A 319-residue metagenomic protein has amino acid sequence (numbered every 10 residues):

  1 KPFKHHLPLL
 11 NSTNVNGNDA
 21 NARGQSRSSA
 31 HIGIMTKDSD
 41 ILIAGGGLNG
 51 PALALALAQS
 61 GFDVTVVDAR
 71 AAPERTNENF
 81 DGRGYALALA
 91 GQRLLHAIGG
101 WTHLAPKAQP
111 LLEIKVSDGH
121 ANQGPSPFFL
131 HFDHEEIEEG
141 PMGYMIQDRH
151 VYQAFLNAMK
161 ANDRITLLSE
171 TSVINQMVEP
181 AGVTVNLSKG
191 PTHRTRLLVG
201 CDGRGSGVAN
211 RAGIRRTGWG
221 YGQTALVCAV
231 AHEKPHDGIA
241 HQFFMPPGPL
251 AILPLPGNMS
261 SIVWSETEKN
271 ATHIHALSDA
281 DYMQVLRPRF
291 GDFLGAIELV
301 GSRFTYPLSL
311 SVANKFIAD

Functional and structural regions predicted by a protein language model:
P2-H6, R27: Hydrophobic, low-acid, alpha-helix-prone terminal segments
H6-L7, S12: Short hydrophobic targeting helices and cationic amphipathic motifs that mediate membrane/organellar targeting
V15-A22: Alpha-helix boundary/capping motif
D38, K107-R211, W219-T224: Conserved N-terminal helical subregion
S39-V66: N-terminal Rossmann-like FAD-binding beta1-loop-alpha1 element of flavoenzymes
A58-D81: Glycine-rich FAD pyrophosphate-binding loop
N79-A121: N-terminal FAD cofactor-binding segment of flavoenzymes
L95, G182-T184, S188-T192, L197-L308 (+2 more regions): Conserved FAD-binding catalytic core of PHBH/FMO-like flavoproteins
